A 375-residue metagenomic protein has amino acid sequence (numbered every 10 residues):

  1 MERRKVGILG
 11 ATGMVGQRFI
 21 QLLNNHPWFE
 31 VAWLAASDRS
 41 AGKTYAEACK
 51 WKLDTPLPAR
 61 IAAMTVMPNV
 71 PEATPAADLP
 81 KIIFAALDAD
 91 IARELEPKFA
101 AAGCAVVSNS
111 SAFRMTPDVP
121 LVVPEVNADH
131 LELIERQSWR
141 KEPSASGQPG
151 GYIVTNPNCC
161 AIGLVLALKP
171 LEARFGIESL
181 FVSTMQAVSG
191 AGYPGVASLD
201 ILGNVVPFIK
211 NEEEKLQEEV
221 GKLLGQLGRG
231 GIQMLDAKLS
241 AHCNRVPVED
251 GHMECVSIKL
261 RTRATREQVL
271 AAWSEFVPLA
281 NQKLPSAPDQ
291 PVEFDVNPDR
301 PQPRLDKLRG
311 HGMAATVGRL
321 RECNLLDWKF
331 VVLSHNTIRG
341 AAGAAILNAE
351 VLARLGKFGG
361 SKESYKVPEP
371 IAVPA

Functional and structural regions predicted by a protein language model:
M1-F208, K238, P303, A315-T316 (+2 more regions): N-terminal Rossmann-like NAD(P) cofactor-binding subdomain of oxidoreductases, focused on the glycine-rich
V188-A375: Charged docking surfaces used in two-component/phosphorelay signaling
